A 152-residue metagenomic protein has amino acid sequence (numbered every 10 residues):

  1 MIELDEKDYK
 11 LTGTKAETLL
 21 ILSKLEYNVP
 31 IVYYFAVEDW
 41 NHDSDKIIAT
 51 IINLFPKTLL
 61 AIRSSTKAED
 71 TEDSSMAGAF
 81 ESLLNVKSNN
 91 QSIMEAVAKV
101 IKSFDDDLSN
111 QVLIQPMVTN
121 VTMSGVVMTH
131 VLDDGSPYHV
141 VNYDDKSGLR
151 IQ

Functional and structural regions predicted by a protein language model:
M1-Q152: Nucleotide/phosphate-binding sheet-loop regions of phosphoryl- and nucleotidyl-transfer enzymes
